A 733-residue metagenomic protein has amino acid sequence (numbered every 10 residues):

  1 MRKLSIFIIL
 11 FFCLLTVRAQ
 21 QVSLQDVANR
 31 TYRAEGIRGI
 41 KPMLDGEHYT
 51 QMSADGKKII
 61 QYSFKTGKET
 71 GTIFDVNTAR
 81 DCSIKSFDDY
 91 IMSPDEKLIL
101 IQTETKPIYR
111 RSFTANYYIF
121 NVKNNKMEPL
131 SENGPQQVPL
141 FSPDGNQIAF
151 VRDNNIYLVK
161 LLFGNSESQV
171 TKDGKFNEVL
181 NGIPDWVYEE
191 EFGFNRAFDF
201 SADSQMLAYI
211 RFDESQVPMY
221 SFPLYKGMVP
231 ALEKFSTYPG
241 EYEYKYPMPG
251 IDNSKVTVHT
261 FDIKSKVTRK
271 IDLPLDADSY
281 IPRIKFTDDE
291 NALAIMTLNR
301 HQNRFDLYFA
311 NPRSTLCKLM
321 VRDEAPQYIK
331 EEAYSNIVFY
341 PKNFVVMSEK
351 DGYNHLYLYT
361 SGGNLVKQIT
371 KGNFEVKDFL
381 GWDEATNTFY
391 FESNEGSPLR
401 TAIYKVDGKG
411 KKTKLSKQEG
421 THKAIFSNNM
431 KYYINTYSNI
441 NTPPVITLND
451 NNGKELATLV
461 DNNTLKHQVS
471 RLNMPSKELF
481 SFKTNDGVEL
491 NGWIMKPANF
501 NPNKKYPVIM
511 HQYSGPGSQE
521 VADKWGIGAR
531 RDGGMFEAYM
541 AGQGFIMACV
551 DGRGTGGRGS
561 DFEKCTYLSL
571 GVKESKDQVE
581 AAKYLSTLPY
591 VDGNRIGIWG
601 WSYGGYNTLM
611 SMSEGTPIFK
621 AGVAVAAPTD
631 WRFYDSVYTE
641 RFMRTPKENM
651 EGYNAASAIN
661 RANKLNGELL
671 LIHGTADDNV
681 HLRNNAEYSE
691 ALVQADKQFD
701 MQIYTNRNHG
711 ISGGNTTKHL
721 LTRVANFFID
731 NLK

Functional and structural regions predicted by a protein language model:
V27, E290, K423-K733: Serine-hydrolase catalytic core recognition
R30, G67-K68, E104-Y109, F113-N116 (+4 more regions): Predominantly five- to eight-bladed beta-propeller fold
E35-I40, I84-P94, I183-D203, R283-I284 (+2 more regions): Signature of short aromatic-glycine-proline-rich micro-motifs recurring in repeat-based ectodomains
I37-K41, E47-I59, G71-T72, D88-D89 (+15 more regions): Non-catalytic accessory segments flanking enzyme active sites
T50-G56, S63, M92-P94, I99-R111 (+15 more regions): Beta-strand C-termini and the immediately following turn/loop, strongest in propeller blades
F64-G67, N121-N125, L161-G164, D262-K266 (+4 more regions): Short loop/turn segments that connect beta-strands within beta-propeller blades
K68-I99, E104-K106, E132-Q137, E324-Q327 (+1 more regions): Blade-loop segments of beta-propeller domains
R110-L158, F163-A197: Asp-box/WD-like beta-propeller blade repeats and closely related beta-sheet repeat scaffolds
